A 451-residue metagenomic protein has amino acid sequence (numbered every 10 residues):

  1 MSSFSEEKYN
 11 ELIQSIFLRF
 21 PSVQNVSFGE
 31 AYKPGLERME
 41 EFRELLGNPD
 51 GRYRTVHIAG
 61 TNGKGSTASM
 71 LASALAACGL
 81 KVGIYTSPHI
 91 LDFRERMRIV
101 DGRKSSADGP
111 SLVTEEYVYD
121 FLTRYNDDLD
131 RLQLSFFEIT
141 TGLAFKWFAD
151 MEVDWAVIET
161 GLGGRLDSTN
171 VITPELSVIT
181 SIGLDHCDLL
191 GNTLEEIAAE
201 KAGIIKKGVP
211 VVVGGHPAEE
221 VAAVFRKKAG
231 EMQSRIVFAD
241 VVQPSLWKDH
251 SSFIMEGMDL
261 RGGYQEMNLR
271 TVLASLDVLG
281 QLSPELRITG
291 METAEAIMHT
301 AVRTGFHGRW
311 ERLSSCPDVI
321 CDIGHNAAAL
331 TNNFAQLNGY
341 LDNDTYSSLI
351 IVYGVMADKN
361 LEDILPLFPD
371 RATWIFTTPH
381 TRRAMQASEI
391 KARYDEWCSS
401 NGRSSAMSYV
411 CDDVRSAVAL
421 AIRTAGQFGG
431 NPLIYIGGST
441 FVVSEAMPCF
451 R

Functional and structural regions predicted by a protein language model:
M1-G60, T67-S69, S73-C78: Short functional linear segments
K8, E30-L36, E41-R52, A77-I172: ATP-dependent carboxylate-amine ligase catalytic core
L71-L80, F148, Y394, C398: Hydrophobic alpha-helical packing residues
P88, D92, L143-L189, A222-G257: Extended acidic/charged loop-beta regions that coordinate divalent cations and stabilize anionic phosphate/carboxylate
D150, W155-T160, D167-V178, I182-H186 (+2 more regions): Nucleotide phosphate-binding/pyrophosphate-handling subdomain across enzymes that bind or process nucleotide phosphates
A198-K206: Membrane-proximal helix-turn-helix segments that form the acceptor-binding/catalytic region of lipid-linked
H216-V237, L246, D318-I320, A327 (+1 more regions): C-terminal helical cap/extension that packs against the catalytic core of soluble nucleotide-cofactor enzymes
S439: Active-site-proximal loop/hinge segments that shape catalytic or ion-binding/gating pockets
